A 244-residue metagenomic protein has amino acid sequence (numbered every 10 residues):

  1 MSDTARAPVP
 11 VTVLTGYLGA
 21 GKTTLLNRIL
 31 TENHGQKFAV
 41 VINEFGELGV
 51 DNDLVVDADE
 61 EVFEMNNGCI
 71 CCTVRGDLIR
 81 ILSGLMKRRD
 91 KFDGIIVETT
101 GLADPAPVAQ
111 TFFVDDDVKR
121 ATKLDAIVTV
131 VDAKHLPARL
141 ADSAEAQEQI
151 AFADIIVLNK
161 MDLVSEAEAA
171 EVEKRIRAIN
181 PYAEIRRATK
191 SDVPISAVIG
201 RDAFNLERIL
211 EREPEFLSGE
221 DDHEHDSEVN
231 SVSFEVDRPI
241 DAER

Functional and structural regions predicted by a protein language model:
S2-A20, T24-R139, A144: Nucleotide-state-sensitive switch-loop elements of NTP-binding domains
S2-D3, E148, I155, V164-R244: C-terminal accessory "lid"/substrate-recognition subdomains
G16, T99, N159-K160, V236: Short glycine-centered, acidic/aromatic-flanked micro-motifs in structured strand/loop junctions that mark active-site
A39-V40, G94-I96, R120-D132, I150-M161 (+2 more regions): Conserved beta-strand/loop subsegment of P-loop NTPase cores
V55-V56, E64, Q149, I176-A178: Short, conserved catalytic or adaptor-binding loops enriched in Gly and charged residues
A106, Q110-F113, D154, K174-R177: A broadly conserved amphipathic alpha-helix scaffold signal in soluble, globular proteins
L136, D162-L163: Short histidine/acidic/glycine/proline-rich micro-motifs that form metal- and phosphate-coordinating active-site loops
P137-F152, L158: Flexible active-site lid/hinge loop adjacent to a nucleotide/diphosphate and Mg2+-phosphate binding pocket
